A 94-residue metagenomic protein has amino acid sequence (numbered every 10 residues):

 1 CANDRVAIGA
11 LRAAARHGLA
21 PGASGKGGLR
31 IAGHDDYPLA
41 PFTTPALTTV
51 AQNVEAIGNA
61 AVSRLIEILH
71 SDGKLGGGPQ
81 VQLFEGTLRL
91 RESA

Functional and structural regions predicted by a protein language model:
C1-A94: Flexible loop/turn connectors
